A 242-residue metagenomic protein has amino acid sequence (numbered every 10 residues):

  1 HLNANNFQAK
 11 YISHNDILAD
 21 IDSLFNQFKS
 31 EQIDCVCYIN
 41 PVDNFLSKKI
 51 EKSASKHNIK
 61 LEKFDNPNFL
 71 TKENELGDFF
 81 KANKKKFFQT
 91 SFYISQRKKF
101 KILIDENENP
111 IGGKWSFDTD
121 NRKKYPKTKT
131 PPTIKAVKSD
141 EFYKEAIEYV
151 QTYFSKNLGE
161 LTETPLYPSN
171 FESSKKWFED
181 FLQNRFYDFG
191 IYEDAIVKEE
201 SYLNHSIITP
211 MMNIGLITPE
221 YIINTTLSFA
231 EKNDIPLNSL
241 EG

Functional and structural regions predicted by a protein language model:
H1-H14: N-terminal beta-strand-loop-alpha-helix module at the start of alpha/beta ligand-binding or catalytic domains
H1-N3, A19-F25, T226: Histidine-anchored nucleotide/phosphate-binding helix
S13-D16, N40-V42, N68, L182 (+2 more regions): Short, flexible loop/turn elements at secondary-structure junctions
H14-L18, I39-V42, S228-A230, G242: Conserved short loop/turn motifs at secondary-structure junctions
L18-A19, N44-L46, T71, E199 (+2 more regions): Flexible loop/turn segments at secondary-structure boundaries
I21-Y167: Beta-rich, aromatic/charged-enriched effector core domains that present basic-aromatic interfaces for binding
K124-G242: Catalytic cores of enzymes that engage adenine nucleotides and/or redox cofactors via long glycine-rich, Lys/Arg/His
